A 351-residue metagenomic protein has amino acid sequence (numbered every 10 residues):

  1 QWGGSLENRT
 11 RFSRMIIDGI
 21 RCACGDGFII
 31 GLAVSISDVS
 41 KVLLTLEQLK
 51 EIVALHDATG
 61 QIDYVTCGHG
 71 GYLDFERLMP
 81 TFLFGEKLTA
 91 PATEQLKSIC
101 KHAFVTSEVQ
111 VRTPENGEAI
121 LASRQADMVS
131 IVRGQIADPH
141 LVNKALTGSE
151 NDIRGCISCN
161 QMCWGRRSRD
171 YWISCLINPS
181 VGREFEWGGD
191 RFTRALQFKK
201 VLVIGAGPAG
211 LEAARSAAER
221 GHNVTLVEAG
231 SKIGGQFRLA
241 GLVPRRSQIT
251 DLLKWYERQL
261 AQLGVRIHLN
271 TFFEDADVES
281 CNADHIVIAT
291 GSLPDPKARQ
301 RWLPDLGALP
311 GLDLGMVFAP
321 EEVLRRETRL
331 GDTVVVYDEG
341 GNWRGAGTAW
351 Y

Functional and structural regions predicted by a protein language model:
Q1-I204, P208-V224, K232, L314 (+2 more regions): Flavin-dependent oxidoreductase catalytic cores
G4, G234-F237, H285-S292: Terminal amphipathic helices with adjacent charged low-complexity linkers/tails
I62, A126, L260, A283-D284: Local beta-strand N-terminus motif with an aromatic residue
M79-G85, D190-T193, F198-K199, L239-D251 (+3 more regions): Short, contiguous acidic/charged loop-to-helix segments that flank catalytic cores in large enzymes
K101, Q125, L260-I267, L312-M316: A short helix-to-beta-strand connector/capping loop
F198-A229, H268-N282, T290-Y351: Rossmann-like dinucleotide/flavin-binding elements
G235-C281: N-terminal Rossmann-like dinucleotide/flavin-binding domain of flavoprotein oxidoreductases that bind FAD/FMN
